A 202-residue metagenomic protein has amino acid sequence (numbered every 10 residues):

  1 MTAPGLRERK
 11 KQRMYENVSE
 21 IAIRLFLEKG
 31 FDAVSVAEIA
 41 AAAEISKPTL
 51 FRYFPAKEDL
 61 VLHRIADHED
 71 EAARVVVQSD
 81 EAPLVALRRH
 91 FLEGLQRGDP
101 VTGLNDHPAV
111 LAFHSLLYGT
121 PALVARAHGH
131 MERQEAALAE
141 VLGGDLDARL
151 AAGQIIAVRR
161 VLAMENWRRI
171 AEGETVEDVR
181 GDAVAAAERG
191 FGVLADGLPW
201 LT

Functional and structural regions predicted by a protein language model:
M1-I45, L62: Basic, helix-initiating cap at the start of DNA-binding domains
A41, P55-A56: Residue-level detection of the helix-turn-helix DNA-binding "recognition helix"
S46-F54: Short hydrophobic/aromatic patch on the recognition helix
A56-V61, E71-A72: Short amphipathic alpha-helical segment with a characteristic S/N-K-E followed by hydrophobic residues
D70-A112: Hydrophobic alpha-helical connector segments
H114-R149: Amphipathic alpha-helical packing segments from all-alpha helical-bundle domains
A148-I156, R160: Short, well-structured alpha-helical segments
M164, R168-T202: C-terminal peripheral helix-coil segments that are non-catalytic and often amphipathic
